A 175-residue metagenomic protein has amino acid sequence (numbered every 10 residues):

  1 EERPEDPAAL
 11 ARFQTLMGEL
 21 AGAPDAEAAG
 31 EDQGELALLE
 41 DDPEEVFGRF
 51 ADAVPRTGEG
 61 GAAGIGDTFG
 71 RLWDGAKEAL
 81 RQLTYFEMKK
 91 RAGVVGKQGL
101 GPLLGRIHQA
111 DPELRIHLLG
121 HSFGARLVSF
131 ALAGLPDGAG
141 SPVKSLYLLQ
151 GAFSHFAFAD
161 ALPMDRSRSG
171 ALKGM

Functional and structural regions predicted by a protein language model:
E1, P55-M175: Serine-dependent carboxylesterase/thioesterase catalytic core of lipase-like alpha/beta-hydrolase/SGNH enzymes
E1-G70, D74: Non-catalytic, alpha-helical, charged scaffold/linker segments that couple or flank catalytic or architectural cores
